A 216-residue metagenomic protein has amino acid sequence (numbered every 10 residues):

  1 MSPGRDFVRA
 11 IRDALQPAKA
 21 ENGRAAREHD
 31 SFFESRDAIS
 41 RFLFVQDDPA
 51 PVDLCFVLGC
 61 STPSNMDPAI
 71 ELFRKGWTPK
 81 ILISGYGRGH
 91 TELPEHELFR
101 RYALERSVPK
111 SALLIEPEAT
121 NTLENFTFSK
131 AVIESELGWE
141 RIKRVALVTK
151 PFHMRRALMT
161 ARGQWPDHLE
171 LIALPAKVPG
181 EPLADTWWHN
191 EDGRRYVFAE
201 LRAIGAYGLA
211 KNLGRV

Functional and structural regions predicted by a protein language model:
S2-H189, G193-R194: A structural signal for short, hydrophobic/glycine-enriched beta-strand patches
P182-V216: A structured, mid-to-C-terminal "fold-capping" secondary-structure block
